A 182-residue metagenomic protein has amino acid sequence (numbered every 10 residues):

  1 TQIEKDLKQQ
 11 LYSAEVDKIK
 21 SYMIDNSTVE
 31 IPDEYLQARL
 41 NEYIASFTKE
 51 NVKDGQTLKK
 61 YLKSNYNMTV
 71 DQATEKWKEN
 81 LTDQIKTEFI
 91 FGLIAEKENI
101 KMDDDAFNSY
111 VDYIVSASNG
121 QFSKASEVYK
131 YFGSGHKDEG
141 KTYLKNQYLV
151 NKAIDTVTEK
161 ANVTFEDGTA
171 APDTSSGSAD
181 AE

Functional and structural regions predicted by a protein language model:
T1-E182: Extended, charged alpha-helical "arm"/coiled-coil substrate-binding scaffolds, typified by the C-terminal helical
